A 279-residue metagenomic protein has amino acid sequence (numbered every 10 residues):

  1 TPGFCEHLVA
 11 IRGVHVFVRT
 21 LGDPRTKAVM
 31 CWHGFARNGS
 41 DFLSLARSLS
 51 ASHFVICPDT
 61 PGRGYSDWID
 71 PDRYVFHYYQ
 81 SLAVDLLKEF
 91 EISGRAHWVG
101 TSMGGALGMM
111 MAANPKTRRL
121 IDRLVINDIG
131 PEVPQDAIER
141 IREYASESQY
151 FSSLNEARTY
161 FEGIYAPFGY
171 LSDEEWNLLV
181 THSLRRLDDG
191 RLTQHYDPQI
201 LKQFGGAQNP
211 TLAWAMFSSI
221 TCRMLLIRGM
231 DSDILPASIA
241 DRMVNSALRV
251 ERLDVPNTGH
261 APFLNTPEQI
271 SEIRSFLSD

Functional and structural regions predicted by a protein language model:
T1-V29, A51-H53, I92, E268 (+1 more regions): Alpha/beta-hydrolase fold catalytic core
F17-Y65: Conserved HGGG/HGGXW glycine-rich cap/lid loop of the alpha/beta-hydrolase fold
C57-V99, T117: Active-site loop/oxyanion-hole signature of alpha/beta-hydrolase fold enzymes
G94-Q135: Conserved hydrolase catalytic core segment
I121-V125, I129-N155: A catalytic-pocket lid/entrance helix-loop region that shapes and gates access to the active site across common
S152-A207: Conserved alpha/beta-hydrolase catalytic His-Asp/Glu region
R185-R242: Conserved serine/cysteine hydrolase catalytic core
T258-P267: Catalytic histidine-centered segment of alpha/beta-hydrolase-like enzymes
